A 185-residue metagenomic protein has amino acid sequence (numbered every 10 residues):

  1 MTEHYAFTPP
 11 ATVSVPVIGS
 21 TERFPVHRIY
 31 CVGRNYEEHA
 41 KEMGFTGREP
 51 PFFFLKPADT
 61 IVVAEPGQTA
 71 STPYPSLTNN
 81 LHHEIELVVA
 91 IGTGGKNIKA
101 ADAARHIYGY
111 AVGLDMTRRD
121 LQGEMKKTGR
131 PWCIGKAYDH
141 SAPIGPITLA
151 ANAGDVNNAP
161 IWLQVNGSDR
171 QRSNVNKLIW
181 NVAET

Functional and structural regions predicted by a protein language model:
T2-F24, H39, F45-G47, E65-P66 (+1 more regions): Catalytic-pocket segment enriched in acidic/His residues
T2-R105: Extended, compositionally biased flexible segments
C31, F54-K56, V112, C133-I134 (+1 more regions): General beta-strand structural signal in soluble alpha/beta enzymes
R48-F52, P73-S76, I107-A111, G129-C133 (+1 more regions): Short, low-complexity, polar/charged sequence segments that are solvent-exposed and flexible
P50, I85-L87, Y108-V112, H140-A142 (+1 more regions): Generic beta-strand structural signal
